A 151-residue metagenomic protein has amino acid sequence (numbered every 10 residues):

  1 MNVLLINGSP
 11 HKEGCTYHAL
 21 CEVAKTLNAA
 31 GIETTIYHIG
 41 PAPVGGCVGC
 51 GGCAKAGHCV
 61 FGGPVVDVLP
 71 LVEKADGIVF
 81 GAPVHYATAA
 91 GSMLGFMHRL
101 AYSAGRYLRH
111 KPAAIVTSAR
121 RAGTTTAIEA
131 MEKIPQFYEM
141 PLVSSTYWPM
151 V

Functional and structural regions predicted by a protein language model:
M1, A29, D67, P141-V151: Glycine-rich phosphate/pyrophosphate-binding loop and the adjoining helix
N2-I32: N-terminal beta1-alpha1 ligand-phosphate binding loop
L5, T34-I36, L142: Conserved beta-strand scaffold positions in the cores of enzyme catalytic domains, especially in NTP/NDP-utilizing
N7, H38, T146-Y147: Residue-level recognition of beta-strand->loop/alpha-helix junctions
P10-H11, P41, R120: Short, glycine/serine-rich, charged loops/turns that create anion-binding and catalytic segments at active sites
I32-A42: A short beta-strand-loop structural module common to alpha/beta enzyme folds
A42-V72: Cysteine-cluster motifs in flexible loop/terminal segments that predominantly coordinate metals
V60-S144: Helix-loop-strand module that forms the ligand-binding subsite of alpha/beta enzymes
